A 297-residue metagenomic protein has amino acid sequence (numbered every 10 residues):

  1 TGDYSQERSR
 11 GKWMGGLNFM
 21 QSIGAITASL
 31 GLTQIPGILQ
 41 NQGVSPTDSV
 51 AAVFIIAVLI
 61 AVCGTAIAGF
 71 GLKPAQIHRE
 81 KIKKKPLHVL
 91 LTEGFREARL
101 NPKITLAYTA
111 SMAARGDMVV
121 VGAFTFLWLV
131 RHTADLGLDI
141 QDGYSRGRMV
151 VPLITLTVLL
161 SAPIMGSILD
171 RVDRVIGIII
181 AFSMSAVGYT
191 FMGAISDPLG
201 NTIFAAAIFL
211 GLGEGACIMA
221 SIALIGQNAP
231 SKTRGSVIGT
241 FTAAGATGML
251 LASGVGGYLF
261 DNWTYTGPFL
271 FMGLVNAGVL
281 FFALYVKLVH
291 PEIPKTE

Functional and structural regions predicted by a protein language model:
T1-S5, A216-A229: Intracellular juxtamembrane helix-capping segments at the cytosolic ends of symmetry-related transmembrane helices
E7-L17, Y144, S231-F241: Loop-to-transmembrane helix entry/capping segments in MFS-fold secondary transporters and related SLC/MFSD carriers
M14-P36, T242-A252: Glycine-rich segments within core transmembrane alpha-helices of 12-TM secondary carriers
Q34-Q40, V130, I168-L169, G257-W263: Interfacial helix-cap and linker-helix signal at transmembrane-aqueous boundaries of multi-pass secondary transporters
P74-T109, E297: Juxtamembrane intracellular "pre-TM" segments in multi-pass secondary transporters
A123-S145: Short amphipathic helix-loop junctions that connect adjacent transmembrane helices in Major Facilitator Superfamily/SLC
S161-R174, F260: Helix-to-loop junctions at the C-terminal end of transmembrane segments in multipass secondary transporters
M184-D197: C-terminal ends and interior cores of transmembrane alpha-helices in multi-pass membrane transporters/permeases
